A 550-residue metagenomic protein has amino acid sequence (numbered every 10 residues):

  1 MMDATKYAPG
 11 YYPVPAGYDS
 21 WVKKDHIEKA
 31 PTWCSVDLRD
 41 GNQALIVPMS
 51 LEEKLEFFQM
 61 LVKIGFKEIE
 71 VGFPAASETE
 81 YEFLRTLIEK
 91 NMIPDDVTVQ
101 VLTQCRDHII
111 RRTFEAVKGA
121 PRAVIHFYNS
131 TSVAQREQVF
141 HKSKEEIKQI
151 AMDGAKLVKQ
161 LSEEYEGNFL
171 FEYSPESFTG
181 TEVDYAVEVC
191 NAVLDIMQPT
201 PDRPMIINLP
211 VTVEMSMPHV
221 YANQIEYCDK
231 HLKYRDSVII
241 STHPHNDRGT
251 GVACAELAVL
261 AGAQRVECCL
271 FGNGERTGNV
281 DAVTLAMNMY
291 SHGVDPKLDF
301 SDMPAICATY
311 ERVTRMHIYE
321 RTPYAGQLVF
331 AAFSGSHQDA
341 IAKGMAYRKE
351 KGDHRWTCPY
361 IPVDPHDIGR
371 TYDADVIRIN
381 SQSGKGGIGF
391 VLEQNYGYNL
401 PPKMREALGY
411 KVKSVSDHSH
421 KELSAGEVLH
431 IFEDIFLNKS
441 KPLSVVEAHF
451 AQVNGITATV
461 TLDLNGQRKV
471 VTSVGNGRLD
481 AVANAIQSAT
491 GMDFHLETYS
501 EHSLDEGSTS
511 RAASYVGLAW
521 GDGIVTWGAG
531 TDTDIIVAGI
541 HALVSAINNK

Functional and structural regions predicted by a protein language model:
M2-P9, W33, A44, M49-E68 (+4 more regions): Alpha/beta enzyme core
M2-R39, G293-T472, S508-R511: A mid-to-C-terminal "edge-of-domain" accessory segment
D40, A44, P74-E78, S132-A134 (+5 more regions): Short, small-residue-enriched loops and turns at beta-alpha junctions that line or gate enzyme active sites
L209-V211, I239, E267-E275, M287-D299 (+3 more regions): Short beta-alpha connecting loops at secondary-structure transitions that line or flank enzyme active sites
S216-K349: Catalytic alpha/beta core domains of metabolic enzymes, predominantly
H449-A451, T457, N465-T490, F494-D505: Small-residue-enriched alpha-helical segments and adjacent helix-cap loops that form tight helix-helix packing
A458-L462, L504-W527: Positively charged, aromatic-enriched nucleic acid-contacting surfaces
I524-W527, T531-K550: Mixed-charge, glycine-accented linear interaction segment located at domain edges/termini
